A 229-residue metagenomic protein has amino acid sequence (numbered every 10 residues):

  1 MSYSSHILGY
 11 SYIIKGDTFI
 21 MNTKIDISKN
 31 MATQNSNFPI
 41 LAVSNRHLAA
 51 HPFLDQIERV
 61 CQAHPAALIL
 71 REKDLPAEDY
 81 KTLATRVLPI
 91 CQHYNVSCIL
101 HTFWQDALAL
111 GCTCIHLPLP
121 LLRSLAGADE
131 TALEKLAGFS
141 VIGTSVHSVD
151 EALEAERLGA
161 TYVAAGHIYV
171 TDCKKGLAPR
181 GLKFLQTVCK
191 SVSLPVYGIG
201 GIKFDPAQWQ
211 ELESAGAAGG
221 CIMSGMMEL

Functional and structural regions predicted by a protein language model:
S2-S5, S11: Serine residues within intrinsically disordered or low-complexity segments
Y10-L122, L136-T161, K203-P206, M227-L229: Conserved N-terminal beta1-alpha1 strand-loop-helix module at the mouth
A42, A67, G198, G219-G220: Small side chains
K81-T85, L177-L185: Charged helix-capping and loop-helix junction motifs
L119-G127, A164-G176, F204, W209-L229: Glycine-rich phosphate-binding active-site loops on the catalytic face of alpha/beta enzymes
T131-E134: Short amphipathic alpha-helix with an adjacent loop that forms part of the alpha/beta core around
G181, V196-D205: Glycine-rich adenosine-cofactor-binding loop
